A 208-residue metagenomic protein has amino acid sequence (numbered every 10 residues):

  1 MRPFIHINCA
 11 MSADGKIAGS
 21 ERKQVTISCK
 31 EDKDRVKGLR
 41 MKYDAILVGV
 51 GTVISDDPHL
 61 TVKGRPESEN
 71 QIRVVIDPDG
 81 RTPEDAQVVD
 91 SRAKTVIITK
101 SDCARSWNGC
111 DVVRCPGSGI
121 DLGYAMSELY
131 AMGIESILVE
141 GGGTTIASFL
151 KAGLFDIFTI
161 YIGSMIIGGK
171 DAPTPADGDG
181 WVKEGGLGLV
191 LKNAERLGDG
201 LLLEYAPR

Functional and structural regions predicted by a protein language model:
M1-R208: Enzymes that bind and transform nitrogen-containing heteroaromatic metabolites
